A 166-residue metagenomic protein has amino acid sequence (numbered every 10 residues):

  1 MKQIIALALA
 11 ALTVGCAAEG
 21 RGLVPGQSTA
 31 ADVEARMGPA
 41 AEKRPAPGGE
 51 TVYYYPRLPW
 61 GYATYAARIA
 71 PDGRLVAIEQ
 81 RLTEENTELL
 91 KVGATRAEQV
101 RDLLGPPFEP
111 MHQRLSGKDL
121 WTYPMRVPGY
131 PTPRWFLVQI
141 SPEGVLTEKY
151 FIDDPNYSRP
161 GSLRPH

Functional and structural regions predicted by a protein language model:
M1-V14: Sec-dependent bacterial lipoprotein signal peptides
A17-H166: Residues within mature, well-folded domains
